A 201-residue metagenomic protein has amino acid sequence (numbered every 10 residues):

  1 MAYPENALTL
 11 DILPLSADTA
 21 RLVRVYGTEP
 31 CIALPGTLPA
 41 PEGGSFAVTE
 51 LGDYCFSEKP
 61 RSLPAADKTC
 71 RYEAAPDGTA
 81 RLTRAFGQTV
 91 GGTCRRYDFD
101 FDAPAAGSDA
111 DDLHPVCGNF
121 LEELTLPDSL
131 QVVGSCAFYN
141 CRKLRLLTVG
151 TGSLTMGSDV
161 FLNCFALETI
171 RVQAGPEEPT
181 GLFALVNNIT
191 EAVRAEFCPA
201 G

Functional and structural regions predicted by a protein language model:
M1-A2, A137: Surface-exposed cap/linker segments adjacent to membranes
A2, A7-T19, Y26-T49, R61-V132 (+3 more regions): Structural signature of tandem-repeat unit edges
D53-K59: Short secondary-structure subsegments characteristic of cysteine-rich extracellular domains
V160-L162, A184-L185: Short amphipathic alpha-helical patches
